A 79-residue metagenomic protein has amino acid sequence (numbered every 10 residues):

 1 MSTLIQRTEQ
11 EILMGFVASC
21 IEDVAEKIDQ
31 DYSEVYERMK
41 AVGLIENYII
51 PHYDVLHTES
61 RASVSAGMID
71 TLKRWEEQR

Functional and structural regions predicted by a protein language model:
S2-E9, V35-V42, E59, A66: Membrane-targeting and insertion segments and their boundary/processing signals
T3-D29: N-terminal acidic leader/helix
E9-L13, V42-E46, W75: Short amphipathic alpha-helical segments, especially helix-boundary/capping motifs
I12, F16, D31-E34, Y48 (+2 more regions): Residue-level detector of well-ordered alpha-helical segments, enriched for hydrophobic/aromatic packing positions
A25-K27, D31-L56: Amphipathic, hydrophobic secondary-structure cores in small proteins
H52-R79: Long, compositionally biased
